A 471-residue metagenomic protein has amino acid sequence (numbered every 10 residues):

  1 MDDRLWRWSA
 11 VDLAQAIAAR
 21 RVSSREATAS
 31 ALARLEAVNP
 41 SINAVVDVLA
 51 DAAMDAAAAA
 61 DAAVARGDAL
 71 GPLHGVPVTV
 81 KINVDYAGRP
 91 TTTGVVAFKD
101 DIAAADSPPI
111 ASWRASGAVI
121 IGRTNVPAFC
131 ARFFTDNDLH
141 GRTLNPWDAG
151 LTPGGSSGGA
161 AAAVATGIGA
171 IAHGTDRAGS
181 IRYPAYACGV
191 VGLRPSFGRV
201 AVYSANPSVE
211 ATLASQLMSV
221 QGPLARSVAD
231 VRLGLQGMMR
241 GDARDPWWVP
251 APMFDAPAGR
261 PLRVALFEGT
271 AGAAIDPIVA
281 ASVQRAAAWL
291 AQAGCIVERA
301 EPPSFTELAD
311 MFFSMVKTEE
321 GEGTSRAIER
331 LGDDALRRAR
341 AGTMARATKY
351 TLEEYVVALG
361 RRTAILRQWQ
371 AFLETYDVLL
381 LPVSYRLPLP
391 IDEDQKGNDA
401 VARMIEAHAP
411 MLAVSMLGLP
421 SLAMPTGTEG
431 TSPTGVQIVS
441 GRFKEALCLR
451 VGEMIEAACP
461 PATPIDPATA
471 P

Functional and structural regions predicted by a protein language model:
M1-M54, Q292-G294, P464-P471: An N-terminal boundary/leader segment
R20, A31, G75, A115 (+3 more regions): Glycine-rich, small-residue loops and helix-cap segments that act as flexible hinges at active-site edges
R21-A29, A58-A62, S107, P277-E301 (+3 more regions): Acyltransferase
A31, A53, V231, V264 (+4 more regions): Residue-level signal for inorganic ion chemistry
A53, A63-D138: Acidic/His- and Gly-rich active-site-bordering loop/insert found across diverse amide/peptide-bond hydrolases
L73-T93, A258-F267, M315-Q370, P420-P433: Short helix-loop capping/hinge segments that flank enzyme active sites or metal/cofactor-binding pockets
A105-L235, S415-T428, S432-Q437: Short glycine/serine-rich loop segments
R194-A281, S304, C459-P471: A short helix-breaking turn/cap at a secondary-structure junction
